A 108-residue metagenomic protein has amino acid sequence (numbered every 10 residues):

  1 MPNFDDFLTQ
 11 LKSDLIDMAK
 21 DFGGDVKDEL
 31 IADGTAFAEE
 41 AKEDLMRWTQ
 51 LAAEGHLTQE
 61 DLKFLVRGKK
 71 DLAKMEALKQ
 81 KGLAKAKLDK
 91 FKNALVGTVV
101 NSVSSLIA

Functional and structural regions predicted by a protein language model:
M1-A108: Cationic, hydrophobic amphipathic alpha-helical membrane-interacting segments
